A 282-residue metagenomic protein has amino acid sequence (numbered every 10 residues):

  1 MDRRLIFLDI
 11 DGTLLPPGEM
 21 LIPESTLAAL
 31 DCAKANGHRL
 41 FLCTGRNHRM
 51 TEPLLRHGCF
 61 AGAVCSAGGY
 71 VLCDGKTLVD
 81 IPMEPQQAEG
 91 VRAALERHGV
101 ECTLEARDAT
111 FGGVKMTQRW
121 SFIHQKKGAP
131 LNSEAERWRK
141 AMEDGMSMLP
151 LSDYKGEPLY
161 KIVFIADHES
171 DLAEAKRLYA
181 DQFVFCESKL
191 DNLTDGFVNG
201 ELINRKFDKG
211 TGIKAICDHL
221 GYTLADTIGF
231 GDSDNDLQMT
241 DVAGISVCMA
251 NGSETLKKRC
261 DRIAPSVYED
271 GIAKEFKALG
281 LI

Functional and structural regions predicted by a protein language model:
M1-L5, P23, N199-I282: Mg2+-dependent phosphoryl-transfer enzymes with acidic/Ser/Thr/Gly-rich catalytic loops
D2-E19, V91, T240: Asp-based phosphoryl-transfer active-site loop
L21, L27-L131: Active-site phosphate-binding/coordination module
G37-F41, C59-A61, Y160-K161, A225-D226 (+2 more regions): Short active-site oxyanion
T51-L55, A175, L256, I272: Hydrophobic packing residues within well-ordered alpha-helices of enzyme cores
G58-C59, A67, Y179-Q182, V242-A243 (+1 more regions): Short, structured coil segments at secondary-structure junctions
F60-A67, V184-S188, S246-N251, A264-S266: Short hydrophobic/aromatic-enriched beta-strand-loop microsegments
A109-I228: Conserved acidic, metal-coordinating active-site core of Asp-based, Mg2+-dependent phosphoryl-transfer enzymes
